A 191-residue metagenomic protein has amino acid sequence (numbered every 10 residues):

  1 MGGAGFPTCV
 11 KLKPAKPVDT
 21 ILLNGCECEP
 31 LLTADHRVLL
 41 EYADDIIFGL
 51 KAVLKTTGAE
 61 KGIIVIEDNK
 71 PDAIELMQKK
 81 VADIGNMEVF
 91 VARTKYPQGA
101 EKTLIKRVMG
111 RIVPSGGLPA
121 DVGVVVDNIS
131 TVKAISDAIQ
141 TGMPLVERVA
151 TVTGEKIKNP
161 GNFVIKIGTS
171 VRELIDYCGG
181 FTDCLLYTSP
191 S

Functional and structural regions predicted by a protein language model:
M1-G85, F90-I105: Iron-sulfur-cluster electron-transfer modules
D44-F48, K133, R172: Short, contiguous clusters of charged residues that form electrostatic/catalytic patches at enzyme active sites, used
L54, I175-D176: Residue-level preference for well-ordered alpha-helical positions
E60-V171, Y177-T182: Hydrophobic alpha-helical positions that pack around
Y187-S191: Conserved small/polar residues in nucleotide/adenosyl-binding loops
